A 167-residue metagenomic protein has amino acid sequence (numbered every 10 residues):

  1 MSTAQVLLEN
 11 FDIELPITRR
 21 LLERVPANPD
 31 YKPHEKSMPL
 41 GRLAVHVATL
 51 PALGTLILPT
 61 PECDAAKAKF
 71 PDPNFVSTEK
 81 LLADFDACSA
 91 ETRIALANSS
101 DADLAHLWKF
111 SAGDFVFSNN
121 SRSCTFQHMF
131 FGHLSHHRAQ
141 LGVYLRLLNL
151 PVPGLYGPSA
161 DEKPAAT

Functional and structural regions predicted by a protein language model:
M1-E9: Short, charged, low-complexity loops and linkers
T3, K36, N74-L81, S123: Residue-level recognition of alpha-helical structural elements
L8-E23, A27-P71, F110-T167: Short, contiguous alpha-helical
L56, P61-D101: Helix-adjacent hinge/juxtasegments
A87-D103, S123, P158-T167: Short flexible/disordered coil segments
N98-D114: Acidic catalytic patch
